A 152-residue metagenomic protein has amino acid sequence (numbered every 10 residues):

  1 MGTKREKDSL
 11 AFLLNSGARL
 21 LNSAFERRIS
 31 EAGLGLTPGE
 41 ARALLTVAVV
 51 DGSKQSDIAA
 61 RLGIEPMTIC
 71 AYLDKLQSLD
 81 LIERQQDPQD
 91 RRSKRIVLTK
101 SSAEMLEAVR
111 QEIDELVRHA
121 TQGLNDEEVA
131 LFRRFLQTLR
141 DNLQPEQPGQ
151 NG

Functional and structural regions predicted by a protein language model:
M1-L34: N-terminal leader segment of winged-helix/HTH proteins
E6, L10, G39-E40, K54 (+1 more regions): N-terminal positioning helix adjacent to the helix-turn-helix/winged-helix DNA-binding module
A43-L44: Short alpha-helical "packing" element that flanks the helix-turn-helix/winged-helix DNA-binding module
G52, D74-Q137, D141: Charged, amphipathic alpha-helical coiled-coil/dimerization segments
A59: The alpha-helix within a helix-turn-helix
M67: Key DNA-contact positions within bacterial/archaeal DNA-binding proteins
